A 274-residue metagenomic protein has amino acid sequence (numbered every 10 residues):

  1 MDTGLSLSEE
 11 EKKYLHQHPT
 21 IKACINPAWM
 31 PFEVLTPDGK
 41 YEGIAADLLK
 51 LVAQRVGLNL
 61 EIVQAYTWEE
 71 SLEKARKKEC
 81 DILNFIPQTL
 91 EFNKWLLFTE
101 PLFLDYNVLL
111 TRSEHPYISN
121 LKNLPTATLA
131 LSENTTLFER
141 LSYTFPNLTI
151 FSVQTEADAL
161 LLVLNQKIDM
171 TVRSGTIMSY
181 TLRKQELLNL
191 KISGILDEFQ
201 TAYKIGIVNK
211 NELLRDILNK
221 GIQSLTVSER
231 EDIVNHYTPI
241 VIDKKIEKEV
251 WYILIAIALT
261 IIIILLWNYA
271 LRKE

Functional and structural regions predicted by a protein language model:
M1-G4, T20, T155-A157, T171-S179 (+2 more regions): Carboxylate-rich, polar loop motifs that coordinate divalent cations or form catalytic acidic clusters
M1-K12, G43-R55, S113-F138, S142-Y143 (+2 more regions): Extended ligand-binding regions for polar small-molecule ligands
D2-K94, T149-E156, L160: Extracytoplasmic small-molecule ligand-binding "clamshell" domains of the periplasmic binding protein/Venus flytrap
I21, M30, D105-L109, A127 (+1 more regions): Small-molecule pocket liners
L60, I86, E100-R112, I118-L131: N-terminal/domain-start segments enriched in small and hydrophobic, helix-friendly residues, covering either
E69, E73-R76, F85-W95, R140-Y143 (+1 more regions): A ligand-binding cleft/hinge motif common to bilobed small-molecule-binding domains
L96-L104, V108, F151, L187-F199 (+1 more regions): Short beta-strand->loop
I242-E274: Alpha-helical transmembrane signal-anchor helices
